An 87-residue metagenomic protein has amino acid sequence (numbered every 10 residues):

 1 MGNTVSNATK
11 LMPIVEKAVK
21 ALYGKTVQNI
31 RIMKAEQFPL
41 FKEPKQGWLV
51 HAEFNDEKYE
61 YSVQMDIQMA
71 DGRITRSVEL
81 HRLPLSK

Functional and structural regions predicted by a protein language model:
M1-Q37: Short, non-transmembrane alpha-helical segments in secretory-pathway proteins
T9, K20, F38-P39, G47 (+1 more regions): Intrinsic-disorder/low-complexity peptide segments enriched for small residues
P13, G24, K42, W48-H51 (+1 more regions): Generic detector of low-complexity/intrinsically disordered segments and short hydrophobic N-terminal stretches
I30-A70: Exposed beta-strand-loop-beta-strand "reactive/processing" segments of non-cytosolic proteins
V63-K87: A short, surface-exposed interaction/processing loop segment used at functional sites
